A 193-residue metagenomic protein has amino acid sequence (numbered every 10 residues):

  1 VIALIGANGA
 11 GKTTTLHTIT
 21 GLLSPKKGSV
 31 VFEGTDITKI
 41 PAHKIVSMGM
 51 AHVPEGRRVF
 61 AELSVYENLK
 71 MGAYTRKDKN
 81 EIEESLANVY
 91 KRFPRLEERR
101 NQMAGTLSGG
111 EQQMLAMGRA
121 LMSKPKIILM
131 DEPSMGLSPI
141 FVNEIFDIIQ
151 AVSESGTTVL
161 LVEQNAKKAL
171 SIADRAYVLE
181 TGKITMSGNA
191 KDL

Functional and structural regions predicted by a protein language model:
V1-L193: Glycine-rich phosphate-binding loops of nucleotide-dependent enzymes
